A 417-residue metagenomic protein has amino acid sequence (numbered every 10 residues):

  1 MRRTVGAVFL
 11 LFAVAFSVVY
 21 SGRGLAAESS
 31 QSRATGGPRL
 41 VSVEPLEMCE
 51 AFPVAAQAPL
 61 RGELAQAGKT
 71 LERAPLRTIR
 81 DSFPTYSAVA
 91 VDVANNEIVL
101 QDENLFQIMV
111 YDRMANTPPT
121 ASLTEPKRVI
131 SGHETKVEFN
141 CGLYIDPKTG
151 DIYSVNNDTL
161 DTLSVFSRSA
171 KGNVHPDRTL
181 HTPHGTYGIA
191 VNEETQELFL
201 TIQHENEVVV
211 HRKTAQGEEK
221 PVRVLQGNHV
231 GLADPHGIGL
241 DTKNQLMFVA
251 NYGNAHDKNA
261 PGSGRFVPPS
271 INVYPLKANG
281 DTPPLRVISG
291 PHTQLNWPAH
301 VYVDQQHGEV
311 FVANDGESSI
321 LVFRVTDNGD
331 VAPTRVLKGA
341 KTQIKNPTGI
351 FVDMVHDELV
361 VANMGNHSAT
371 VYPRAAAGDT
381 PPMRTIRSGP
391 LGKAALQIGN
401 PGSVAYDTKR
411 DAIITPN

Functional and structural regions predicted by a protein language model:
S32-A74, P118-S122, D281, D330: Blade/loop signatures of beta-propeller domains
V41-V43, E47-F52, T78-F106: Beta-strand-rich domains and repeat architectures in extracellular enzymes and scaffolds, especially beta-propellers
A74-R80, P126-E134, H175-L180, P221-N228 (+3 more regions): A short beta-strand motif characteristic of beta-propeller blades
R80-N96, H133-T149, H181-E197, N228-N244 (+5 more regions): Beta-rich, blade/repeat-based domains predominating in secreted/periplasmic proteins but also intracellular
E103, R113, N157-D158, Q203-H204 (+8 more regions): Short loop/turn segments immediately following the C-termini of beta-strands
D112-T120, F166-G172, H211-E218, V273-D281 (+2 more regions): Short loop/turn segments immediately following beta-strands, especially the blade-tip and inter-blade linker loops
N251-P268, Y372: Short, conserved, GDST-rich strand-edge loop motifs in beta-rich repeat architectures
